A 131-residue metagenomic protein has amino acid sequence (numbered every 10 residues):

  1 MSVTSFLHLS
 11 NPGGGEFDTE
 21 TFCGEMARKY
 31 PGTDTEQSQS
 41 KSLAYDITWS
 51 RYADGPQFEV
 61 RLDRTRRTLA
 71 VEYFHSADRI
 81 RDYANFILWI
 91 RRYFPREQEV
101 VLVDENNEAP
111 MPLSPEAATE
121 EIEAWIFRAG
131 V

Functional and structural regions predicted by a protein language model:
M1-G32, G130-V131: Short, extreme N-terminal segment that most often corresponds to the first beta-strand
T4, T19-T21, T33-T35, T48 (+2 more regions): Residue-identity detector for threonine
G24-D34, R91-Q98: A common structural junction motif
R28-Q37, V60-R64: A broad, low-specificity signal for short, low-complexity segments enriched in glycine/proline and polar/charged
Q37-S50: Short Gly/Thr-rich strand-loop-strand
W49-V131: Charged interaction segments
